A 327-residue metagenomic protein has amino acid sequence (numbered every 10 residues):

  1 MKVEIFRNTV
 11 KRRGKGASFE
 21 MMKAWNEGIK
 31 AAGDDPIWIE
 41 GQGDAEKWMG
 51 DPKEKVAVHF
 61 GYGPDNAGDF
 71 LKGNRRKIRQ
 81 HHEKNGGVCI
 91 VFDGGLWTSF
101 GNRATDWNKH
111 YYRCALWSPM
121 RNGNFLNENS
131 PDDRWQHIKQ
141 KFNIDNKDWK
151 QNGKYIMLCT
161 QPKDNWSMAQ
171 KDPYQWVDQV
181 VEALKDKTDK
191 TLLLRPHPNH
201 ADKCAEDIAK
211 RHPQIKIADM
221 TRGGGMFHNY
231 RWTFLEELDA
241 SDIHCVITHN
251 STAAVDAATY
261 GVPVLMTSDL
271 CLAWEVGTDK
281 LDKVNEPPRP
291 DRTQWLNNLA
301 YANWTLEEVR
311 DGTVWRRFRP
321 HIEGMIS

Functional and structural regions predicted by a protein language model:
M1-P64, N165, E323-S327: N-terminal pre-catalytic "stem/leader" segment of glycosyltransferase-like enzymes
I5-V10, F60-G63, F92-L96, G153-N165 (+2 more regions): Short loop/turn segments at strand-loop or loop-helix junctions that form parts of catalytic or ligand-binding pockets
K11-S18, A45-E46, N66-L71, S99 (+2 more regions): Short, charged/polar "capping" segments at the starts of alpha-helices and the immediately preceding loops
S18-N26, D69-K77, D172-A183: Well-ordered, non-membrane alpha-helical segments in soluble/globular domains
M22-K23, I37-T105: Extended catalytic core of nucleotide-activated donor transferases of GT-like folds
G41-D51, K185, K190, H197-V255 (+1 more regions): Donor nucleotide-activated moiety binding/catalytic core segment of transferases that use nucleotide-activated donors
D106-G153, E275-S327: Leloir-type glycosyltransferase catalytic cores
Q151-D207: Conserved catalytic-core segment of nucleotide-activated headgroup transferases in glycan assembly
